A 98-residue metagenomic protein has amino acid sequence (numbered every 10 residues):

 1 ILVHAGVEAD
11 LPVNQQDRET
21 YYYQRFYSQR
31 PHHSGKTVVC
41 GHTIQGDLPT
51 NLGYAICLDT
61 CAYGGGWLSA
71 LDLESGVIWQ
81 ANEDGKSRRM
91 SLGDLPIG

Functional and structural regions predicted by a protein language model:
I1-W67, L73-R88, G93: Acidic, His/Gly-enriched loop-helix segments that form or flank divalent-metal centers in metallo-dependent hydrolases
I97-G98: A short C-terminal boundary segment appended to hydrolase-like catalytic domains
